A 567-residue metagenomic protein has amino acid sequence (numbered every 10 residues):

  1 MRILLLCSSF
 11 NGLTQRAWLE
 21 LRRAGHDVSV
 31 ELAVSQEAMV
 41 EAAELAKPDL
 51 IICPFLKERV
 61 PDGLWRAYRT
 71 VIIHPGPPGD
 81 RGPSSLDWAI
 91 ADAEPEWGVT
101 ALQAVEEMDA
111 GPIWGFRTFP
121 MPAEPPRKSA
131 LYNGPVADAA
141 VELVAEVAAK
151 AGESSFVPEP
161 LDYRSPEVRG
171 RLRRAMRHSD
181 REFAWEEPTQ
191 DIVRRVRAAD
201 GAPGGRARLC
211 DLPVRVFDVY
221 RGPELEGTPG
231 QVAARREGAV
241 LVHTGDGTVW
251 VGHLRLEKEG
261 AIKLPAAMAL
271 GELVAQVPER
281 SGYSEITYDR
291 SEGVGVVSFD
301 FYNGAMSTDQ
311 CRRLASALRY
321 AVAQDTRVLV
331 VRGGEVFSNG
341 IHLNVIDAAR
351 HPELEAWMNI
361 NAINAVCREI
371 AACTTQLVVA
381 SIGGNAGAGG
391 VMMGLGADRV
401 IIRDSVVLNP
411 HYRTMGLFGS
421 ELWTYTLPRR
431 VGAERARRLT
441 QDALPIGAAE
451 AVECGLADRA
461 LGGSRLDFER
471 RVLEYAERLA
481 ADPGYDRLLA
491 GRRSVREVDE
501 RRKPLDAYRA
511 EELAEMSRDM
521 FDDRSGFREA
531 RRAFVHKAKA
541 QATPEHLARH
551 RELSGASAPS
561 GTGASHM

Functional and structural regions predicted by a protein language model:
M1, L5-S9, L19, D180-E285: An anion-binding loop in the catalytic cleft
R2-L4, P54-G170: Donor/substrate-binding cores of folate-linked one-carbon enzymes
G25-A38: A short beta-strand-loop structural module common to alpha/beta enzyme folds
V147, F418, A457-R524: C-terminal long alpha-helix characteristic of the crotonase
L256-R332: Conserved CoA-thioester-binding segment of acyl-CoA-metabolizing enzymes
E292-V297, Q310-L354, A365-V379, S405-V407 (+1 more regions): A structural preference for short, pocket-lining loop segments at secondary-structure junctions
A372-T375, S381-A388, G396-V407, H411-D486: Crotonase-fold acyl-CoA enzyme core
R502-M567: C-terminal extensions of enzymes
